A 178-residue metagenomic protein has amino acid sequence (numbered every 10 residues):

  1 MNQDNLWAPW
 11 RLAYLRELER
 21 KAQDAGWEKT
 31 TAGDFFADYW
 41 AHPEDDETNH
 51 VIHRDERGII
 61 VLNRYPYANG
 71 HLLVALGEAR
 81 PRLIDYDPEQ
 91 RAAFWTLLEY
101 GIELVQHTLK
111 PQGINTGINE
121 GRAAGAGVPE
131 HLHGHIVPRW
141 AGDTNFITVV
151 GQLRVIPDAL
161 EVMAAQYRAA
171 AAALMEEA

Functional and structural regions predicted by a protein language model:
M1-N69, A178: Active-site microenvironments that recognize anionic phosphate/pyrophosphate groups
Q3-K21, R139-A178: C-terminal helix-cap and adjacent tail motif
K29, E47, H53-R57, Y67-G70 (+4 more regions): Short connector loops at helix/strand junctions that flank enzyme active sites, especially segments positioning acidic
N63-Y65, G77-A79, N119-G121: Histidine- and/or cysteine-centered catalytic micro-motif in compact active-site loops
H71, L76, G121-N145: Histidine-centered divalent-metal-coordination microenvironment in nucleic-acid enzymes
L72-L97, G151-I156: Short histidine-centered catalytic/ligand-binding loop motif
D87-P111, E161-R168: Long, well-ordered alpha-helical scaffolding segments within enzyme catalytic domains, especially pronounced
L109-R122: A short glycine-rich, hydrophobically flanked beta-strand micro-motif that places a catalytic Asp/Glu for divalent metal
